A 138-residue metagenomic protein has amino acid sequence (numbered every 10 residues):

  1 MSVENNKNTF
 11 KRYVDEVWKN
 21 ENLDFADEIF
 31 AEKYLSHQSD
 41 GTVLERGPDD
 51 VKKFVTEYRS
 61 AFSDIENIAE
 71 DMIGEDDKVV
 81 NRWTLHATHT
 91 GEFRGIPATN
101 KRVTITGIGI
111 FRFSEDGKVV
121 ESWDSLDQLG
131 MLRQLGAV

Functional and structural regions predicted by a protein language model:
M1-V138: C-terminal and inter-domain tail/linker signature
